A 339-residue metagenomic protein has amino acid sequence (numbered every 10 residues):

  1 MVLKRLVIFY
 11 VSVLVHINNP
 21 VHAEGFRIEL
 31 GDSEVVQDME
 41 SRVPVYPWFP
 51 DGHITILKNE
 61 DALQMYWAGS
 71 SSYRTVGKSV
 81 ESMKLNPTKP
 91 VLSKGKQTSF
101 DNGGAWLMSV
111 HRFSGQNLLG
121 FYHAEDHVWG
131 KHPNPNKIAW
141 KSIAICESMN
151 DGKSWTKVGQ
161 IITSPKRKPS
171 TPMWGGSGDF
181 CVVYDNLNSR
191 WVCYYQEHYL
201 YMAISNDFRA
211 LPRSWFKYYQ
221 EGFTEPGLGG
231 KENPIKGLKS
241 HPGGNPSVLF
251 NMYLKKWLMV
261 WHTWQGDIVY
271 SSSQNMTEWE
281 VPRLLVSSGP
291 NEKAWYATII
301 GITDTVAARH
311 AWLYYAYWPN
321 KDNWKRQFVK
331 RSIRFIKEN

Functional and structural regions predicted by a protein language model:
M1-L3: N-terminal secretory signal peptides that target proteins for export/translocation
R5-H16: Bacterial N-terminal signal peptides
L14-E24: Bacterial Sec-dependent signal peptides at the C-terminal "C-region" and cleavage site
A23-G103, H111-T171, N186-H241, N251-E292 (+1 more regions): Beta-rich carbohydrate-recognition and catalytic domains
M173-G176: Acidic/His-rich structured neighborhood in mature extracellular/periplasmic domains
G178-V183, P242-L249, K293-T303: Beta-rich, blade/repeat-based domains predominating in secreted/periplasmic proteins but also intracellular
